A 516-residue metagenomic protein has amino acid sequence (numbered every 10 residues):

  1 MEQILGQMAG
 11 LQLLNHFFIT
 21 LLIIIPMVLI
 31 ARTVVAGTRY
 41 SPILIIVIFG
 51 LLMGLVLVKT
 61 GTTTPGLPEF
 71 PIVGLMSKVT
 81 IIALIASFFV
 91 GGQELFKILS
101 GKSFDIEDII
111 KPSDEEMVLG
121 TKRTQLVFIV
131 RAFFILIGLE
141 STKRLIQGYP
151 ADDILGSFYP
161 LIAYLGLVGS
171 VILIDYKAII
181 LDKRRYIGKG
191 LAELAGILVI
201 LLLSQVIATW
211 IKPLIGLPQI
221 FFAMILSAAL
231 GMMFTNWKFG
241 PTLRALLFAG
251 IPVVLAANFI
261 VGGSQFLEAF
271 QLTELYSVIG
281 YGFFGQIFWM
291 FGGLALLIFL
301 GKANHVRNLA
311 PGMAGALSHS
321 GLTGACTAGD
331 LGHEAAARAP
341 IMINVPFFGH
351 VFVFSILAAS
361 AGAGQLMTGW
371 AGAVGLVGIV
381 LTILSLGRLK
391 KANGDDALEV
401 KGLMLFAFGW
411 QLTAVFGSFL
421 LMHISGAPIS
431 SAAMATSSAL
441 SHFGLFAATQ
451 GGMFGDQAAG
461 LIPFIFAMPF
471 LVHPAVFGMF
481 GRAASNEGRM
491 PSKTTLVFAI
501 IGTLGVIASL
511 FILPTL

Functional and structural regions predicted by a protein language model:
M1-K78, A86-L99, G188-L247, V253 (+4 more regions): Structural signature of multi-pass alpha-helical membrane transport proteins
E2-G10, S141-G156, L203-P213, Q265-S277 (+4 more regions): Helix-coil boundary and interhelical linker segments in multi-pass alpha-helical membrane proteins
Q12-L29, P71-K78, K97-L145, Y159-A163 (+6 more regions): Entry/N-cap segments of selected transmembrane alpha helices and their immediately preceding amphipathic helices
I25-G37, F89-P112, G169-D182, L230-R244 (+4 more regions): C-terminal ends of transmembrane helices
T62-I72, I174-L181, W237-L247, L297-V306 (+4 more regions): A cytosolic-side transmembrane-helix exit/cap motif
V79, F88, E94-L95, L99 (+4 more regions): Alpha-helical membrane segments and immediately flanking helix-loop junctions that form or couple to the substrate/ion
A86, A163-I172, S227-M233, G282-M290 (+2 more regions): Alpha-helical transmembrane segments and their membrane-interface exit regions
K97, D182-V199, L317-L389, G394 (+3 more regions): Helix-loop-helix junctions within the multi-pass membrane cores of secondary transporters/permeases
